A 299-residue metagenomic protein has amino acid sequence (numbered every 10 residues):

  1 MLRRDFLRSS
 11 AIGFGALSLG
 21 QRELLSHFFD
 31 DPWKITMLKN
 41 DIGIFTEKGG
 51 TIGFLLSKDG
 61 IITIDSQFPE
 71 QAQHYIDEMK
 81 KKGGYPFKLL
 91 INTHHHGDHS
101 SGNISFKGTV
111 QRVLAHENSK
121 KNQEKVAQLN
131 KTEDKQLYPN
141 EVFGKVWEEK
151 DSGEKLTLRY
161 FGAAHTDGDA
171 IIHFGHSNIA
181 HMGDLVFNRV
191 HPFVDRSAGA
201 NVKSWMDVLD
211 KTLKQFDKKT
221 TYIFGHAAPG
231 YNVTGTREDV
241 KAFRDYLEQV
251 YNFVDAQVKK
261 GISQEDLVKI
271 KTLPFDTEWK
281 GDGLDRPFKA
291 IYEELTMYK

Functional and structural regions predicted by a protein language model:
M1-F14: N-terminal secretory signal peptides and thylakoid transit peptides that target proteins across membranes
W33-D77, I172-F174, N178-D184: Conserved beta-strand hairpin/beta-sheet module of binuclear metal-dependent hydrolase folds, prominently
M37, S119-G162, T166-D167, G175-H176 (+1 more regions): Metallo-beta-lactamase
I64-S66, K88-H96, L114-H116, H181-G183 (+2 more regions): Active-site neighborhood of phospho(di)ester-bond hydrolases with catalytic His/Asp-centered motifs
K80-E148: Active-site HxH/HxHxD metal-binding segment of metal-dependent hydrolases
D151-W205: Ligand/cofactor pocket segment of small-molecule handling proteins
M206-I262: Divalent-metal (often Zn2+) His-rich catalytic cores of metallo-beta-lactamase-fold enzymes
K260-K299: C-terminal regulatory/interaction regions
